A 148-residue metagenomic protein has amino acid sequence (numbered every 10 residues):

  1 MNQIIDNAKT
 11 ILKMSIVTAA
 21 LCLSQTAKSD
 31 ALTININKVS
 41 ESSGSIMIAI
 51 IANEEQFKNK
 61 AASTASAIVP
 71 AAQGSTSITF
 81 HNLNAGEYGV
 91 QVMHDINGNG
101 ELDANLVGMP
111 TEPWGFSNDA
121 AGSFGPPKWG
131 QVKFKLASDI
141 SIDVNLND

Functional and structural regions predicted by a protein language model:
N2-S15: Bacterial N-terminal signal peptides that target proteins for export
L32-V39: A short, amphipathic beta-strand motif
I68-G74, L136: Short proline/glycine- and polar residue-rich coil/turn motifs
G74, T79, L83-E87: A glycine-anchored, Pro-Gly-centered beta-turn/N-cap motif
Y88-V92: A short tyrosine-centered beta-strand micro-motif
G98-L102: Acidic, glycine-anchored loop motifs typical of Ca2+
P113-D148: Extracellular beta-sheet/turn segments enriched in Thr/Pro/Gly and aliphatic residues
